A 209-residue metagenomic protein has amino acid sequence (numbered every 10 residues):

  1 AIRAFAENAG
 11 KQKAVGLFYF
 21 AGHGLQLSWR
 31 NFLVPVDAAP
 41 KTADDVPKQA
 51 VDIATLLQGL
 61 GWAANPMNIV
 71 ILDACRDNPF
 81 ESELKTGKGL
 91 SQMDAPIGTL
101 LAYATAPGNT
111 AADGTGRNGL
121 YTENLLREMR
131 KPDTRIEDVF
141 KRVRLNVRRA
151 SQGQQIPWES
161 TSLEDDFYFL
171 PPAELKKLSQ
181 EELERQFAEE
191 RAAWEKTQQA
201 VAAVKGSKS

Functional and structural regions predicted by a protein language model:
A1-S209: Cysteine endopeptidase catalytic domains of the caspase/legumain-like
